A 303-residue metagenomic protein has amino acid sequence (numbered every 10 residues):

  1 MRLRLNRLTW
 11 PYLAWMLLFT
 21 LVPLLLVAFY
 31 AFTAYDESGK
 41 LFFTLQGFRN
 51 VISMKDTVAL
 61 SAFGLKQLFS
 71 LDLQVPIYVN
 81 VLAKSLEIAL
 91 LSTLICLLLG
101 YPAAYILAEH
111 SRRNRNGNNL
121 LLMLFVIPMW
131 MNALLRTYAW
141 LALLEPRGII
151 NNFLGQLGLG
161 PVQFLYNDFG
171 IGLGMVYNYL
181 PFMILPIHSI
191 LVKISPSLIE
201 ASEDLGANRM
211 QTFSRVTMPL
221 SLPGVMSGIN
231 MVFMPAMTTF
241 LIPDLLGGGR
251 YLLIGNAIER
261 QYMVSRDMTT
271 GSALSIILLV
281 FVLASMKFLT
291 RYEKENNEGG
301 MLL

Functional and structural regions predicted by a protein language model:
M1, L90-F125, R291: Transmembrane-helix boundary motif in ABC transporter permease subunits
M1-F29, I106, N119-F125: N-terminal signal-anchor/first transmembrane alpha helix
R7-W10, H188-E203, T269-L303: C-terminal transmembrane helix and the adjacent membrane-cytosol boundary/short C-terminal tail of inner/organellar
P11-T20, I127, Y177, M183-I190 (+3 more regions): Transmembrane alpha-helices
L21-P76, L143-G148, G248, N296 (+1 more regions): Short membrane-interfacial helix/loop motifs at transmembrane-helix boundaries
P23-Y30, A133-T137, A142, M183-P186 (+1 more regions): Non-cytoplasmic
G47-T57, M237-F240, D244-R291: Interhelical loop and adjacent transmembrane-helix boundary motif in polytopic membrane transport permeases
K66, R115, R136-V176, M210 (+1 more regions): Membrane-interfacial helix termini and adjacent extracytoplasmic/periplasmic loops of multi-pass transporters
